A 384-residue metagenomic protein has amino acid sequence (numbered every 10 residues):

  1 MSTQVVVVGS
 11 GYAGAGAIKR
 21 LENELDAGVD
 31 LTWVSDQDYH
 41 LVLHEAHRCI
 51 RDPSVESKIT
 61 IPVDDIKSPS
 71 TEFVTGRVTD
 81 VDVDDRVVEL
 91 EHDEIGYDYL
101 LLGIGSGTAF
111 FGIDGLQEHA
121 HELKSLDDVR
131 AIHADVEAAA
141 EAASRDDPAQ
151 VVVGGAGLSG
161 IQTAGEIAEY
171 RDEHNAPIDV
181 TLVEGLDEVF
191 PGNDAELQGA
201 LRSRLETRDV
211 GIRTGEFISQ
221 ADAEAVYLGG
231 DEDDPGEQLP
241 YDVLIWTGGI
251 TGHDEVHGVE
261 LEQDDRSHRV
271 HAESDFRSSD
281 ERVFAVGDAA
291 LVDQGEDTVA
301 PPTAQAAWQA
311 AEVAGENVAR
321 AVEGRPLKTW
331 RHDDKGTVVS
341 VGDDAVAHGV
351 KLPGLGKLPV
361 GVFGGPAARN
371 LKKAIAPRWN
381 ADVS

Functional and structural regions predicted by a protein language model:
M1-E72, Q162-N193: Beta1-alpha1 glycine-rich phosphate/pyrophosphate-binding loop at the start of Rossmann-like nucleotide-binding domains
G11-G14, G157-G160, A307, G315: Catalytic nucleophile loop
T71-A149, I245: FAD-binding core/adjacent interface of flavoenzyme oxidoreductases
E72-G76, D172-V270: A Rossmann-like FAD-binding core segment of flavoenzymes
L90-Y99, E232-V243, S279: Core beta-strand elements of the Rossmann-like FAD/NAD(P) dinucleotide-binding domain in flavoenzyme oxidoreductases
E118-D147, Q238-Q309, E316, R320: FAD-site-proximal beta/loop scaffold in flavoenzymes
I132-V180: Rossmann-like NAD(P)H-binding beta-loop-alpha module
A310-S384: C-terminal, flexible cofactor-proximal segment of oxidoreductases
